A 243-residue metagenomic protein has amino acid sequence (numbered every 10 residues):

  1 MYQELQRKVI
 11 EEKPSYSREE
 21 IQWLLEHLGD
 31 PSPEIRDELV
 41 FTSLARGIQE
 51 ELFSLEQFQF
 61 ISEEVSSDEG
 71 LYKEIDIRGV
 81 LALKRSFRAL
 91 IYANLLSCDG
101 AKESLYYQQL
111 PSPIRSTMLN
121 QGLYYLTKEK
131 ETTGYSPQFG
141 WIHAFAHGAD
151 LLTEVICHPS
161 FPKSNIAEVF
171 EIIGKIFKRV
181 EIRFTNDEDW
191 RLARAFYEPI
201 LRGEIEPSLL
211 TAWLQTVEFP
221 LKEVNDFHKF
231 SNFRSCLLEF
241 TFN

Functional and structural regions predicted by a protein language model:
M1-F58, Q215-N243: N-terminal alpha-helical scaffold/docking segments in eukaryotic complex subunits
I61-P207, T211: Eukaryote-skewed repeat-based solenoidal scaffolds used as protein-protein interaction platforms, primarily
